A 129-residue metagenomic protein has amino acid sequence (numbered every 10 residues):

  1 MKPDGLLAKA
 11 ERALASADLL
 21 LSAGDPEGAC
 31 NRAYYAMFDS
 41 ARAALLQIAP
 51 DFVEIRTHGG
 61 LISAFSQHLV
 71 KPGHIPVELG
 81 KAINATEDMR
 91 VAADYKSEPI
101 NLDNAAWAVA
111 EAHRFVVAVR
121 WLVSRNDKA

Functional and structural regions predicted by a protein language model:
M1-A129: Terminal alpha-helical segments
